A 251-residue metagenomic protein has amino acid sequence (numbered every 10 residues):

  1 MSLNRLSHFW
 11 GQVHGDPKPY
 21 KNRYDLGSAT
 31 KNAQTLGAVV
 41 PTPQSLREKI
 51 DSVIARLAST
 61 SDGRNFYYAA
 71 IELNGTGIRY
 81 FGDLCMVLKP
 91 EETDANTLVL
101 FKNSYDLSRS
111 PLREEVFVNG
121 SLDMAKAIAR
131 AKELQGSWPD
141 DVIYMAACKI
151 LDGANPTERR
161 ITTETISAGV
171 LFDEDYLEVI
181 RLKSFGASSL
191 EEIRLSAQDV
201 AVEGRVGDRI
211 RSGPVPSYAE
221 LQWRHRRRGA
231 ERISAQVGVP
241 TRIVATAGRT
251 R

Functional and structural regions predicted by a protein language model:
M1, N22-D25, A29-S52, L57 (+3 more regions): Active-site-proximal loop/hinge segments that shape catalytic or ion-binding/gating pockets
M1-K21: Gly/serine-rich nucleotide phosphate-binding loop at the start of the catalytic core of nucleotide/ADP-ribose-handling
R56-Y80: Extended catalytic/binding region for NAD+/ADP-ribose chemistry, centered on the ART fold
